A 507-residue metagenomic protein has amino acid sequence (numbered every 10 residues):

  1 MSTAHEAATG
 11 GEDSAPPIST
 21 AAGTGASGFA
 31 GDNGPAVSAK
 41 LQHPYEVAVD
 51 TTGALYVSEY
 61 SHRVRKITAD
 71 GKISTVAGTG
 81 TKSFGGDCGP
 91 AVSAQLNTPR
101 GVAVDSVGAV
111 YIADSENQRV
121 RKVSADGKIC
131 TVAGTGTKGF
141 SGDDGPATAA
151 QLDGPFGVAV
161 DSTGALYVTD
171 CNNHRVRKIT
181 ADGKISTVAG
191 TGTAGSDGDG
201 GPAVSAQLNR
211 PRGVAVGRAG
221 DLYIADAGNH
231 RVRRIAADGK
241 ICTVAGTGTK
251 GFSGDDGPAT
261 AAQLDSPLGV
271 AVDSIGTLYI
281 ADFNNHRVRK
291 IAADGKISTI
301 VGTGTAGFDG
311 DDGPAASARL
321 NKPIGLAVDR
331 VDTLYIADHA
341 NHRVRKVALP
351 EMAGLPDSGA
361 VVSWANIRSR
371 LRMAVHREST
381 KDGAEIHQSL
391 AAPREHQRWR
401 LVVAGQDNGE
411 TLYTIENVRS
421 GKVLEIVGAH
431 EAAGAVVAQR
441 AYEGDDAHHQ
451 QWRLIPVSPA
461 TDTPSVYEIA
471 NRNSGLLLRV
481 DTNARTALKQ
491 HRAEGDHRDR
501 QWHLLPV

Functional and structural regions predicted by a protein language model:
A15-H43, K72-T98, K128-G154, K184-R210 (+2 more regions): Gly/Pro-rich loop segments of beta-rich domains
V49-T52, V104-V107, V160-T163, V216-A219 (+2 more regions): Residue-level detector of Asp-centered blade-edge/turn motifs that repeat once per structural unit in beta-propeller
A54-Y56, V110-Y111, L166-Y167, D221-Y223 (+2 more regions): Conserved beta-propeller blade signature
E59-Y60, S115, C171, A227 (+4 more regions): Short loop/turn segments immediately following the C-termini of beta-strands
H62-K66, Q118-K122, H174-K178, H230-R234 (+3 more regions): A short loop-to-beta-strand structural motif that recurs across blades of beta-propeller domains
K322-M352, L505: Blade-level signature of beta-propeller repeat domains, shared across WD40, Kelch, NHL, RCC1 and BNR/Asp-box propellers
A353-K381, R400-A432, A447-A484, Q501-V507: Extracellular glycan-recognition/adhesion modules and their associated mucin-like linkers
